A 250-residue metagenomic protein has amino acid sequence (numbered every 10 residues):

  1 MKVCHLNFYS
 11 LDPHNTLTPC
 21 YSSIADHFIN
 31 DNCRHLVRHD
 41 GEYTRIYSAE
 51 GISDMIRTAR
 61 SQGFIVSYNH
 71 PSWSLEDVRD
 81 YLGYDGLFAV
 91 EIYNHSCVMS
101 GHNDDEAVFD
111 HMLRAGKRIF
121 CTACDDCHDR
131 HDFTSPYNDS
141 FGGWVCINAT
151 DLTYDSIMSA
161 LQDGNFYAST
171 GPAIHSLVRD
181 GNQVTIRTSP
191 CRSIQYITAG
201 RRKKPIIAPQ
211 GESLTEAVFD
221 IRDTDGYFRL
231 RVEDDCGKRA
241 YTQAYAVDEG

Functional and structural regions predicted by a protein language model:
M1-I65, N69, E76-V78, G83-D85 (+5 more regions): A metal-dependent hydrolase metal-coordination microenvironment
K2, D26-D31, R79, A107-D110 (+4 more regions): Solvent-exposed, non-transmembrane amphipathic alpha-helical segments
V3, L75-L87, R130-C146: Substrate-binding cleft/loops of secretory-pathway carbohydrate-active enzymes
P71-S74, G181: Short beta->alpha connector loops
G116-F120, D125-G250: C-terminal functional module detector
